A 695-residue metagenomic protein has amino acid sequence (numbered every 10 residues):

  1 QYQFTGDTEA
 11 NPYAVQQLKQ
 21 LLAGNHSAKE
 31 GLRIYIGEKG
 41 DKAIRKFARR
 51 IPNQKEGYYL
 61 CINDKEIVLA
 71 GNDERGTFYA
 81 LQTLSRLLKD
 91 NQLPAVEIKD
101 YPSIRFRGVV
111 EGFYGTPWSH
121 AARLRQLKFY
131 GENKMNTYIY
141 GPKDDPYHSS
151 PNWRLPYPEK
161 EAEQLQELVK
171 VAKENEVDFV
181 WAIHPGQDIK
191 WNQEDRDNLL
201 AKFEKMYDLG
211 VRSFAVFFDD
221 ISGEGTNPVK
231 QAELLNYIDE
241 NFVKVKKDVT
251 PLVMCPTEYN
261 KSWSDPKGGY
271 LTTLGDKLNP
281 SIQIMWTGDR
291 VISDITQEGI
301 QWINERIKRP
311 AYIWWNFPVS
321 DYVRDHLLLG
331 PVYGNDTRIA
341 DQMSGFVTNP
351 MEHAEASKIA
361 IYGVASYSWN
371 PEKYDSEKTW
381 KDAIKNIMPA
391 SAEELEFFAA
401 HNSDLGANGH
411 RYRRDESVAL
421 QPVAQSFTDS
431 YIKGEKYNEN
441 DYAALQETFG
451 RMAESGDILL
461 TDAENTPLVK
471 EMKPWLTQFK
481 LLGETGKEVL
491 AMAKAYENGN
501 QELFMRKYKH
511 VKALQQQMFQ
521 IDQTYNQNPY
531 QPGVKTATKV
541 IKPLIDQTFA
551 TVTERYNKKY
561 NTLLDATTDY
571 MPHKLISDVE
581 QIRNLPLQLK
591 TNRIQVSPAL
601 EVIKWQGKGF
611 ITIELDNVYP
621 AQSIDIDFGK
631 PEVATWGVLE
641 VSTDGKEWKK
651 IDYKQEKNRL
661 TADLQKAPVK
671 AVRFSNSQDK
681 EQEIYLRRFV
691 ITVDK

Functional and structural regions predicted by a protein language model:
Q1-I104: Contiguous, structured surface segment used for ligand recognition
F4-A10, Y35-G40, A70-N72, G112-Y114 (+5 more regions): Structural motif
V110-I284: Aromatic-lined carbohydrate-binding surfaces of glycoside hydrolases
Y237-D265, Y270-H573, P668: Substrate-binding groove of N-acetylhexosamine-processing glycoside hydrolases
I541-Q547, T553-A621, D627-G637, V641 (+2 more regions): Disordered, acidic Ser/Thr/Pro-rich linker "stalks" and the adjacent N-terminal cap of the next globular domain
K646-Q665: Extracellular carbohydrate recognition and processing domains and analogous Trp-centered ligand-binding platforms
L664-Q678: Noncatalytic modules at the cell exterior or secretory-pathway interfaces, chiefly beta-strand-rich lectin/adhesion
